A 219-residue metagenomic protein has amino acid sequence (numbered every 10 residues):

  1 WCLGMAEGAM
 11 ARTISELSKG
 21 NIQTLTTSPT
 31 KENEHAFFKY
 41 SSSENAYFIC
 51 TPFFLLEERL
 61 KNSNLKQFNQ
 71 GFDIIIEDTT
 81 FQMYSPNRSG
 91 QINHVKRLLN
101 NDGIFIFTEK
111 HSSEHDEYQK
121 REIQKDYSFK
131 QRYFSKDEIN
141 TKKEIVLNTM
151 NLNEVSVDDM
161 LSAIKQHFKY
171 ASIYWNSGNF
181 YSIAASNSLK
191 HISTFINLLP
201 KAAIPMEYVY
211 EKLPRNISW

Functional and structural regions predicted by a protein language model:
W1-L65: Class I SAM-dependent methyltransferase SAM/SAH-binding core
A6-A9, E144-W219: Rossmann-like AdoMet/SAM-dependent catalytic core
M10-A11, N33-E34, M83-Y84, S113-D116 (+1 more regions): Short catalytic/ligand-binding loop motif for oxyanion handling, primarily in non-cytosolic enzymes, centered on
S15-G20, K39-S43, L65-Q67, I92-L99 (+2 more regions): Short, surface-exposed basic-aromatic patches at helix termini and helix-loop junctions that form
E57-R59, M83-V95: A short, conserved alpha-helix within the catalytic core of class I
S63-N87: A short SAM/SAH-binding and catalytic strip from SAM-dependent methyltransferases
L99-S113: Conserved beta-strand signature within the Rossmann-like core of class I S-adenosyl-L-methionine
K110-Y170: C-terminal alpha-helical "lid/dimerization" subdomain adjacent to the S-adenosyl-L-methionine
